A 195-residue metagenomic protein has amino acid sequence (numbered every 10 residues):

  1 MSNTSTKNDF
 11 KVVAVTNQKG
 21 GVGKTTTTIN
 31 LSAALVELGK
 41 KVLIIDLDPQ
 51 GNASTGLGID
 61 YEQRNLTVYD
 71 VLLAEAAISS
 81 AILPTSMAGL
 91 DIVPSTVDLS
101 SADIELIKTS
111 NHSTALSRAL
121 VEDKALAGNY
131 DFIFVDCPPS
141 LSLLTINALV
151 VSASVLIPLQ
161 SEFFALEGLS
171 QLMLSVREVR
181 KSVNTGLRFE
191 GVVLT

Functional and structural regions predicted by a protein language model:
M1-T195: P-loop NTP-binding core
